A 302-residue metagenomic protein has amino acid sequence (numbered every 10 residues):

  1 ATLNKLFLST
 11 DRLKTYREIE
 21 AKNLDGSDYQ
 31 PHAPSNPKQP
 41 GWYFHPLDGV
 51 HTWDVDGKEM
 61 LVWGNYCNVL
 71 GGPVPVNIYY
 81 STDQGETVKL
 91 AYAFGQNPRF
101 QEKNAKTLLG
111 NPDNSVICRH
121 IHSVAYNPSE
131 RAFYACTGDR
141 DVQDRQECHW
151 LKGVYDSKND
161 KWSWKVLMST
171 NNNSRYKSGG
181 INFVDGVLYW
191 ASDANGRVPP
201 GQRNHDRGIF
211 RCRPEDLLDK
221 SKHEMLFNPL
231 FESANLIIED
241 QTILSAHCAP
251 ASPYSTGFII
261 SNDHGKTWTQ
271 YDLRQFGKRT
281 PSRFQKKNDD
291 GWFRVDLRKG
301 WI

Functional and structural regions predicted by a protein language model:
T2, V69-P75, I117, D139-E147 (+2 more regions): Short, solvent-exposed loop/turn segments at conserved positions within beta-propeller repeat blades
T2-L3, V62-C67, A135-D139, A191-A194 (+1 more regions): Recurrent small/Gly-Pro-centered beta-turn motifs in extracellular repeat architectures
N4-L8, V76-Y80, Q146-K152, D206-F210 (+1 more regions): A short loop-to-beta-strand structural motif that recurs across blades of beta-propeller domains
S9-T10, S81-T82, N127, L151-S157 (+2 more regions): Conserved Ser/Thr-centered positions that define the repeating blades of beta-propeller domains
I19-Y43, K89-R119, W164-R175, H223-F231 (+1 more regions): Surface-exposed loop and turn segments in beta-propeller and other repeat-based domains that flank or scaffold
K38-E59, N114-E130, G179-D185, N235-D240 (+1 more regions): Structural signature of eukaryotic scaffold interfaces centered on beta-propeller domains
Y43-G49, V74, C118-I121, Q146 (+3 more regions): Beta-rich catalytic cores
K177-P214, S221-R283: Loop/turn-rich, solvent-exposed surfaces of beta-rich toroidal or solenoidal domains
